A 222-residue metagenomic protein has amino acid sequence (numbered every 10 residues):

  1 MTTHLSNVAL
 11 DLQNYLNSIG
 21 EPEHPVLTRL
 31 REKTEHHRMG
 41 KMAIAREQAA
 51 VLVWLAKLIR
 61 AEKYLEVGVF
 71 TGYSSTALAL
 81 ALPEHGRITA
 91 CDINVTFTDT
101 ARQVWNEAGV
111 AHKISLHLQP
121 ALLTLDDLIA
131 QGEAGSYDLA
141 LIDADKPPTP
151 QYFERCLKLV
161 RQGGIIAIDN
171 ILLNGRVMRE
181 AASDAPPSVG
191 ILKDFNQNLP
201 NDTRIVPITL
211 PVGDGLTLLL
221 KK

Functional and structural regions predicted by a protein language model:
M1-L141, K146-A167, I171-K222: A short alpha-helical cap/connector motif
